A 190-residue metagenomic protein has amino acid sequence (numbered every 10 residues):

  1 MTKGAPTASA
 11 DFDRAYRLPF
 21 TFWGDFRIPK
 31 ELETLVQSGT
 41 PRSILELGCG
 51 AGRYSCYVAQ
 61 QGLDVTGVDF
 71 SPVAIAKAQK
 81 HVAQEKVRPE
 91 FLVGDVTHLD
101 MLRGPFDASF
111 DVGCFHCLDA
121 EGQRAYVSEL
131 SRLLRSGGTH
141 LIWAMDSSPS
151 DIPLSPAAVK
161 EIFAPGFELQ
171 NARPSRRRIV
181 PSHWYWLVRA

Functional and structural regions predicted by a protein language model:
M1-L45, A51-G104, L118-L133, G138-A190: Class I (Rossmann-like) S-adenosyl-L-methionine-dependent methyltransferase catalytic domain, capturing the SAM-binding
F110: A conserved beta-strand element that flanks and buttresses the S-adenosyl-L-methionine
G113-C117: Short catalytic micro-motifs in class I SAM-dependent methyltransferases
